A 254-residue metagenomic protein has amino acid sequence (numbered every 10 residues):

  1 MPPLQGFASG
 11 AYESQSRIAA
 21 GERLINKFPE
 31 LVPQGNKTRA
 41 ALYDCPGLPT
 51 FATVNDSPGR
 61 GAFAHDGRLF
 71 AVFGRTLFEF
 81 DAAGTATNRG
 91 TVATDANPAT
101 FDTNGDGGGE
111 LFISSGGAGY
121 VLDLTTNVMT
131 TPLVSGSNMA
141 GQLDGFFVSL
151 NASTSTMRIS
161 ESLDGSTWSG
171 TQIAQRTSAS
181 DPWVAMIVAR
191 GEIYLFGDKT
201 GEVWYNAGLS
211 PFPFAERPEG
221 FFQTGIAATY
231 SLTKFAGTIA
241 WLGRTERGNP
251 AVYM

Functional and structural regions predicted by a protein language model:
M1-A86, N138-D198, E202-W204, G208-L209: N-terminal beta-propeller domains
Q5, G109-L111, V184-M254: Beta-sheet-dominated scaffold domains
N55-F63, A93-G108, L133-D144, S180-M186 (+1 more regions): Repeated scaffold domains used in trafficking and secretory/extracellular systems, primarily beta-propellers
A71, L77-I113: Pre-catalytic or accessory/regulatory segments outside the catalytic core
L77, A118, T154-S155, T245-N249: Short glycine/acidic-enriched loop and turn motifs that connect beta-strands
T87-V92, T130-V134, S169-I173, P213-G220: Beta-propeller fold detector
T103-L133, S149: Hydrophobic or amphipathic alpha-helical targeting/insertion segments
